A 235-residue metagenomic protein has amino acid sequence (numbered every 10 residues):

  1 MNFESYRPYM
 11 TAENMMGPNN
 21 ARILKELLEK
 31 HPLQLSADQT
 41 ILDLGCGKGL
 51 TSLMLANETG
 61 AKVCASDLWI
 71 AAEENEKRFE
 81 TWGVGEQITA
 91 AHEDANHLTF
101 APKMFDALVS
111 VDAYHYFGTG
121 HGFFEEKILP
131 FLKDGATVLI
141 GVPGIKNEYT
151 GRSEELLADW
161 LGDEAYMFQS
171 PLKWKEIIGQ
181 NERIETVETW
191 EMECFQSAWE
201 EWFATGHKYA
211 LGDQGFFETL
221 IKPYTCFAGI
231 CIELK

Functional and structural regions predicted by a protein language model:
M1-L35, L50, E200: Conserved class I S-adenosyl-L-methionine
L42, K48-H97: Class I SAM-dependent methyltransferase SAM/SAH-binding core
N96-L108: A short acidic, Gly/Pro-enriched loop at the edge of an enzyme's catalytic core that lines a small-molecule cofactor
A107-G120: A short SAM/SAH-binding and catalytic strip from SAM-dependent methyltransferases
G122-T137: A short glycine-rich, Lys/Arg-flanked "PGG" loop and its adjoining helix->strand segment in the class I
P143-A165: Short, glycine-/aromatic-enriched active-site segment of Class I SAM-dependent methyltransferases
Y166-E182: Short alpha-helix
E188-K235: Conserved Class I S-adenosyl-L-methionine
